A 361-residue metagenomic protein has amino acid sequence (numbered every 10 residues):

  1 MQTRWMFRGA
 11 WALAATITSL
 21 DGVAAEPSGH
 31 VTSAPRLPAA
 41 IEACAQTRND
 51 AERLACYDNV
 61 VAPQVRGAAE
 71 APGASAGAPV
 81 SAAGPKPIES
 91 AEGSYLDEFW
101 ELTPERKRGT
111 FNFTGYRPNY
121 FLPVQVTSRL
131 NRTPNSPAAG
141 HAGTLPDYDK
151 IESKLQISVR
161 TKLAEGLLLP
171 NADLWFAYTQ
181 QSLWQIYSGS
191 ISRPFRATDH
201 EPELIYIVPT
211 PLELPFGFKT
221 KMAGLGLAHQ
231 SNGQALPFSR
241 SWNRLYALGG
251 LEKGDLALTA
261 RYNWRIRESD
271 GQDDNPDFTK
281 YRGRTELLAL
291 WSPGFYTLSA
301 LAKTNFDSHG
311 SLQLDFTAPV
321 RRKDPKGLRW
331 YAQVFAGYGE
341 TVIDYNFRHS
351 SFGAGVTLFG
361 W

Functional and structural regions predicted by a protein language model:
M1-E92: Cleavable N-terminal export/targeting peptides
N59, P63, V80-K221, G226-S231: Transmembrane beta-barrel domains of Gram-negative outer membranes and organellar outer membranes
F111-Q125, Y246, G250, D255-R321: Outer-membrane beta-barrel transmembrane domain signature
A142-T144, Q180-S182, A223-G233, L258-I266 (+2 more regions): Transmembrane beta-strand segments that form the barrel wall of outer-membrane beta-barrel proteins
I151-I157, A172, R196-P202, K221 (+4 more regions): Residues that define the transmembrane beta-barrel architecture of outer-membrane proteins
T161-L163, Y206-V208, H229, G250-K253 (+5 more regions): Residue-level signature of outer-membrane beta-barrel architecture
A164-L174, T210-M222, P237, D255-A257 (+2 more regions): Short loop/turn motifs that connect adjacent beta-strands in outer-membrane beta-barrel proteins
E201, F316, A332, H349-W361: Outer-membrane beta-barrel "beta-signal"
